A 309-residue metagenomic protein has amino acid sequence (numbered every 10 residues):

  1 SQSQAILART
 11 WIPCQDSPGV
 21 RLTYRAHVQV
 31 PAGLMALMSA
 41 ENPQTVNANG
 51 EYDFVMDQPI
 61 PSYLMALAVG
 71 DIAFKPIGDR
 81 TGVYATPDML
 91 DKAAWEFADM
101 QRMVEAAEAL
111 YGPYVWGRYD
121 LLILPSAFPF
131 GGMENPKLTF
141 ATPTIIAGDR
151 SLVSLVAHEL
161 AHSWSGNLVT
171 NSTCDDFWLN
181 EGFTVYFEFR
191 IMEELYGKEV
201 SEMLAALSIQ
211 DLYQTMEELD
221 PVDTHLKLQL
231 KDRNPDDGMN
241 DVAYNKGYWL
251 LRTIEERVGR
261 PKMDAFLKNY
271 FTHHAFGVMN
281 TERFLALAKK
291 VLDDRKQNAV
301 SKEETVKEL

Functional and structural regions predicted by a protein language model:
S1-I72: Extended, low-hydrophobicity, Ser/Thr/Pro/Gly-biased non-transmembrane segments
S3, A48-G50, R80, V242 (+1 more regions): Bimodal feature
A8, L22-Y24, G50, D79 (+3 more regions): Residues that flank catalytic or metal-binding motifs in active/ligand-binding sites
S17, P43, A48, Q58 (+6 more regions): Short linear motifs in intrinsically disordered/low-complexity regions
R25, N47-N49, R80-G82, L287-V291: Secondary-structure boundary/capping motif
L34-L37, E51, D71, D79 (+3 more regions): Intrinsically disordered, low-complexity regions
F54, V83-L309: Hydrophobic alpha-helical and helix-loop surface patches within well-folded domains that function as non-catalytic
